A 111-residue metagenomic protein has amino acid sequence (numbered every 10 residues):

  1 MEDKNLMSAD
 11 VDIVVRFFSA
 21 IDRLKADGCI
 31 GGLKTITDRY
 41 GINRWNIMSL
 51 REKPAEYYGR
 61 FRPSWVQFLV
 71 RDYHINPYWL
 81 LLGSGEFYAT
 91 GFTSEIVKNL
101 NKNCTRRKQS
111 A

Functional and structural regions predicted by a protein language model:
M1-R39: A short, Lys/Arg-rich alpha-helix, primarily the initiator
M1-S8, Y78-A111: Short, charged recognition helix plus adjacent turn of helix-turn-helix-like nucleic-acid-binding domains
R16-S19, N46, S64-F68: Pre-recognition alpha-helix immediately N-terminal to the DNA-recognition helix within helix-turn-helix or winged-helix
S19, S49, L82: DNA-binding alpha-helical recognition surfaces that contact promoter or target DNA
G28, Y40, P54, L100-R107: Short, flexible helical or helix-coil boundary motifs
I30, P54-R71, F87: Short, basic-rich loop-to-helix N-cap that marks the start of a DNA-contacting helix
D38-F61: Recognition helix of helix-turn-helix/homeodomain-like DNA-binding domains that insert into the DNA major groove
Y73-I75: A short, glycine-centered helix-capping/turn motif at helix boundaries that positions DNA-contacting or catalytic
